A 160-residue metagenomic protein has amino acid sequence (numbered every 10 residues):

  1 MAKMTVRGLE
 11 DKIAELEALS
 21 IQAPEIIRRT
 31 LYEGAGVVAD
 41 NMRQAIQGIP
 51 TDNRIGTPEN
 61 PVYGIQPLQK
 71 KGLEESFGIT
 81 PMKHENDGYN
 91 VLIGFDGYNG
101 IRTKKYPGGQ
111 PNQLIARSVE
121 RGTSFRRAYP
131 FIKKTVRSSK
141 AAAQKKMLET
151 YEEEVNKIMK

Functional and structural regions predicted by a protein language model:
M1-E25: N-terminal, Lys/Arg- and Ser/Thr-rich interaction peptides
M1-K3, L16, I65, E74 (+4 more regions): Generic secondary-structure boundary/loop-capping signal
E17, I21-Y32, K133, R137 (+2 more regions): Short amphipathic alpha-helical segments with heptad-repeat character
I21-G122, M159-K160: Short, low-complexity, charged/polar segments at coil/turn and helix-coil boundaries
Q113-K160: Lipid-handling modules and contact-site tethers
